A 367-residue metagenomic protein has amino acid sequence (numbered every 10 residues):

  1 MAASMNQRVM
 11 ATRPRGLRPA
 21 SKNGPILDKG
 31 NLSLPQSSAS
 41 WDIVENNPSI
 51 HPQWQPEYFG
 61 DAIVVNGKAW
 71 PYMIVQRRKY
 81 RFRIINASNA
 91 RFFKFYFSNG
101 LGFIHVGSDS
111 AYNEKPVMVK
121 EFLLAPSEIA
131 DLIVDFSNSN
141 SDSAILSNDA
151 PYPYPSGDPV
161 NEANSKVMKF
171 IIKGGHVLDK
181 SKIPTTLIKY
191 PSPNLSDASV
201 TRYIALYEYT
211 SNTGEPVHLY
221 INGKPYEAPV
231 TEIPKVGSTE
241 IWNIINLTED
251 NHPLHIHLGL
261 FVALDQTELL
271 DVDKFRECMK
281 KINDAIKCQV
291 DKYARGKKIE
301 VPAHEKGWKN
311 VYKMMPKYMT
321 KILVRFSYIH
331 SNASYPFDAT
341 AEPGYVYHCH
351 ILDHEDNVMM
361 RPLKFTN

Functional and structural regions predicted by a protein language model:
M1-A125, I129-D135, Y154, A163-N212 (+8 more regions): Histidine-centered copper-binding motifs that mark active-site loops of extracellular/periplasmic copper enzymes
F82, L132, L146, W242-I244 (+3 more regions): A generic structural signal for residues embedded in beta-strands
A87-N89, F136-S139, P151-Y152, N246-E249 (+2 more regions): Short, charged beta-turn/beta-strand-edge "cap" motif at the junction between a beta-strand and an adjacent loop
F92-F95, E128, L132-I133, N140-Y152 (+2 more regions): Ordered core of a single globular domain
S98-Y112, L247-P302, Y328, D353 (+1 more regions): Active/binding-pocket-proximal capping segment
N99-F103, D149-Y154, G174, W242 (+1 more regions): Short edge-strand/loop segments of extracellular domains
N140-I171, A341-E342, V346-V358: Terminal connector regions
L195, T201-A263, W308-H330, S334-H348: C-terminal substrate/ligand-recognition segments
